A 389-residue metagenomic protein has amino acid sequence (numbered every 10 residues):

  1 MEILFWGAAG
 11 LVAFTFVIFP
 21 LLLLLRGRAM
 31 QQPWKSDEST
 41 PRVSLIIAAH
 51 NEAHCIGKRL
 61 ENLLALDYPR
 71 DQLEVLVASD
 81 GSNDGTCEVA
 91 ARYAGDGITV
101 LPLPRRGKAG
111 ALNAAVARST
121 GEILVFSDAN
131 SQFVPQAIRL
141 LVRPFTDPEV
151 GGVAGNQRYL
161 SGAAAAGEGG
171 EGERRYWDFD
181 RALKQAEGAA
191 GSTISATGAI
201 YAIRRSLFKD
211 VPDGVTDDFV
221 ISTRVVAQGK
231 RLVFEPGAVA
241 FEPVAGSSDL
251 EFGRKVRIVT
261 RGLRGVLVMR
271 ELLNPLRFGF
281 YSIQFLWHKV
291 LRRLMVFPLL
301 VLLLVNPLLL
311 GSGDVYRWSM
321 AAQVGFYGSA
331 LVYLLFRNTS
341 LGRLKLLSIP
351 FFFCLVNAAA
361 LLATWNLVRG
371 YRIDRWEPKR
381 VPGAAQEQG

Functional and structural regions predicted by a protein language model:
M1-D37: N-terminal membrane-anchoring/stem segments of glycan-assembly enzymes
I3, D37, E242, R292-Y371: Membrane-embedded multi-pass helical conduit in multi-pass membrane proteins, especially envelope-biosynthetic
P41-S44, E74, V220: Cell-envelope/extracellular polymer assembly enzymes that use nucleotide-activated donors
H54-K58, Q72, N83-R92, Q136: Acidic helix N-cap motif at the loop->helix transition within catalytic regions of sugar-transfer enzymes
N62, P69, S79-E88, P104-R106 (+1 more regions): A conserved acidic beta->alpha catalytic loop
G85, V89, S127-P144: Acidic donor-binding/catalytic loop of UDP-sugar-dependent glycosyltransferases, especially processive GT2
L124: Short aromatic/hydrophobic "clamp" motif used to bind/position activated sugar donors
F145-F179, D213, D217, I221-H288 (+3 more regions): Catalytic donor/gating beta->alpha subdomain of glycosyltransferases that bind UDP-sugars
